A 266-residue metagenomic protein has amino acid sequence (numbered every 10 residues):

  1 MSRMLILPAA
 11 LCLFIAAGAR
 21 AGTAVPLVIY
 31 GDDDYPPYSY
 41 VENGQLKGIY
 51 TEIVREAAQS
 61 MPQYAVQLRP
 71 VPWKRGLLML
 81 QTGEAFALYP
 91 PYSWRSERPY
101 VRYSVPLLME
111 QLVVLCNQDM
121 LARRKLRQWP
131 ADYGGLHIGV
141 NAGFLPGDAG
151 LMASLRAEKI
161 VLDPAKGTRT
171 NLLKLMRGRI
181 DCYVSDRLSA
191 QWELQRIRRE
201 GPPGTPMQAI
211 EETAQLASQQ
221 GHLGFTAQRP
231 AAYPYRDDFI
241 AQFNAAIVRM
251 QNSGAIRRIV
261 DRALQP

Functional and structural regions predicted by a protein language model:
I6-A16: Bacterial N-terminal signal peptides
G22-Y100, M250-S253, R262-A263: Extracytoplasmic small-molecule ligand-binding "clamshell" domains of the periplasmic binding protein/Venus flytrap
L27-D33, S39-Y40, Q128-P146: Short loop->beta-strand "edge-of-pocket" segments that line small-molecule binding or catalytic clefts across diverse
D32-D33, M109-V113, G201-A241, P266: Periplasmic-binding protein-like
V54-M61, Q220-I259: Extended ligand-binding regions for polar small-molecule ligands
V54-P62, V105, D132-L136, N141-K166 (+4 more regions): Ligand-binding cleft/hinge of the Venus flytrap
Q59-S60, K74-F86, T168-I197: Short helices/loops that flank or line small-molecule/ion binding pockets
L68-Y133, A142-P146, A153, A209-L216: Acidic, polar ligand-binding/catalytic clefts
